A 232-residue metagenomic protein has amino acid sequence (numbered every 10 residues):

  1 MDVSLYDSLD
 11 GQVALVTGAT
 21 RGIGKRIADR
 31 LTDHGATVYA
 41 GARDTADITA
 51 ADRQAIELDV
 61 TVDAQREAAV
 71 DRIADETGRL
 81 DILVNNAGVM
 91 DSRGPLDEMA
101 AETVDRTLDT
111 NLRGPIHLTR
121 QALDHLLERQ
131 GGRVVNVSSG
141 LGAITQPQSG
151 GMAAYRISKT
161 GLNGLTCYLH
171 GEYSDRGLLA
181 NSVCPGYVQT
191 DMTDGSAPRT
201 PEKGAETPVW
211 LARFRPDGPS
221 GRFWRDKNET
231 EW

Functional and structural regions predicted by a protein language model:
T20: Conserved glycine-rich cofactor-binding loop
L58-A68, A101: The beta1-alpha1 cofactor-binding region of Rossmann-like NAD(H)/NADP(H)-dependent oxidoreductases
V84, L118-A122, L126, L165-T166 (+1 more regions): Hydrophobic positions on the long internal alpha-helix of Rossmann-like NAD(P)-dependent oxidoreductase domains
A87-R93: Conserved NAD(P)H cofactor-binding loop of Rossmann-fold oxidoreductase domains
G94-L96, T103-D105: Substrate-binding pocket helix/loop in short-chain dehydrogenase/reductase
A101, L127, G131-D175: Catalytic loop of short-chain dehydrogenase/reductase
D175, S182-V183, D194-W232: C-terminal helical subdomain
